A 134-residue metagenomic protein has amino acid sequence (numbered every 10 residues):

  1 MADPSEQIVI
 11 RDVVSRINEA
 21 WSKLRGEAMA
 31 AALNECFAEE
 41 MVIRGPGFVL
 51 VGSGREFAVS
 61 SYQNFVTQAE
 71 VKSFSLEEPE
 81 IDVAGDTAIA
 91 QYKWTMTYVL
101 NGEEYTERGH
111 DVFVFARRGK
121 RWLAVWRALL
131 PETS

Functional and structural regions predicted by a protein language model:
M1-E39: Short, low-complexity N-terminal intrinsically disordered segments enriched in polar/charged residues
I8, M29-G85, Y105: A solvent-exposed, acidic/Ser-Thr-rich amphipathic alpha-helical stretch
E40, Y92-Y98: Generic short beta-strand segments
Y62, L76-I81, W94-M96, H110-A116: Hydrophobic/aromatic beta-strand elements that line small-molecule binding cavities or substrate pockets in beta-rich
I81-A88, F115-R121: A short, structured loop/turn motif at beta-sheet edges
T106-S134: Short beta-strand edge/turn micro-motifs at domain boundaries
